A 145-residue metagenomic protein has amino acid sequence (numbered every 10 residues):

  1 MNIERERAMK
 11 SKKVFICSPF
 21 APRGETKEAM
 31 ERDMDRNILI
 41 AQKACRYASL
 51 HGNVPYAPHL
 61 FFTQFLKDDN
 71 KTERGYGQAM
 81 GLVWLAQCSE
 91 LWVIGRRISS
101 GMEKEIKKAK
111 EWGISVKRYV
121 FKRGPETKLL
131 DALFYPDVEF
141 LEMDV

Functional and structural regions predicted by a protein language model:
M1-V145: Conserved catalytic or regulatory cores that recognize and/or transform ribose-phosphate-containing ligands
